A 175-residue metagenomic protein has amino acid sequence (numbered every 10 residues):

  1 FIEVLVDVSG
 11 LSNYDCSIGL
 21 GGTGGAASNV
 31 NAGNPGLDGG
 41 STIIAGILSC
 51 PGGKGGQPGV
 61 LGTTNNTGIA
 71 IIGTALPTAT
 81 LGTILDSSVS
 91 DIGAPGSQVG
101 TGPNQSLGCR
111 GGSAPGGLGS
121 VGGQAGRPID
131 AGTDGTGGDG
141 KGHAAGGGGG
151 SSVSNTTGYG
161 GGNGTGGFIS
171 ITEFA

Functional and structural regions predicted by a protein language model:
F1-L107: Secretome/extracellular-domain signature
I18-L20, G147, E173: Conserved "cap/hinge" positions at secondary-structure junctions
G40-T42, K141, G167: Extracytoplasmic/periplasmic beta-strand context in beta-sandwich domains, especially the cupredoxin/COX2 CuA-binding
V99, G111-A114: Long, low-complexity intrinsically disordered regions
G108, G142-G146, S170-T172: Beta-strand-rich, repetitive solenoid scaffolds
S113-A131: A C-terminal functional module that forms or caps the active site or interfaces directly with catalytic machinery
T133-G162: C-terminal, surface-exposed recognition/capping segments
N163-A175: Short, structured beta-strand segments at or near domain termini in extracellular proteins/domains
